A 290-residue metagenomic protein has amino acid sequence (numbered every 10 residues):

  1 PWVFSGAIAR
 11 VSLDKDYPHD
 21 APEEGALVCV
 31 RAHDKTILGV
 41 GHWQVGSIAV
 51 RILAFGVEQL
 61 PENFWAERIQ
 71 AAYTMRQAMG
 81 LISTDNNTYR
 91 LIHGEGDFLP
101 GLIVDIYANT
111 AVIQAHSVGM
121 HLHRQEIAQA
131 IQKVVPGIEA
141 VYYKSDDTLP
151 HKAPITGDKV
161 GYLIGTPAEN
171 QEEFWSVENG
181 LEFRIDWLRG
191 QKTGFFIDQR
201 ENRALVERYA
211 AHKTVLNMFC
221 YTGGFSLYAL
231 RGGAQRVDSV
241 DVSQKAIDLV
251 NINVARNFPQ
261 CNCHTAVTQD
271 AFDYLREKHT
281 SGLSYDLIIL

Functional and structural regions predicted by a protein language model:
P1-A108: Non-catalytic accessory regions of SAM-dependent methyltransferases
P1-L38, S117, I164-T166, F174 (+5 more regions): S-adenosylmethionine
A49-I52, E62, Q114, L122-I127 (+1 more regions): A short, polar/proline- and glycine-enriched secondary-structure boundary/capping micro-motif
E67, T74-A78, S83, P136-I155 (+2 more regions): A short, charged
I92-D105, H121-F195: Non-catalytic substrate-recognition/targeting regions of SAM-dependent transferases
A108-M120: A short interface-forming secondary-structure element
A168-L290: Rossmann-like S-adenosyl-L-methionine
